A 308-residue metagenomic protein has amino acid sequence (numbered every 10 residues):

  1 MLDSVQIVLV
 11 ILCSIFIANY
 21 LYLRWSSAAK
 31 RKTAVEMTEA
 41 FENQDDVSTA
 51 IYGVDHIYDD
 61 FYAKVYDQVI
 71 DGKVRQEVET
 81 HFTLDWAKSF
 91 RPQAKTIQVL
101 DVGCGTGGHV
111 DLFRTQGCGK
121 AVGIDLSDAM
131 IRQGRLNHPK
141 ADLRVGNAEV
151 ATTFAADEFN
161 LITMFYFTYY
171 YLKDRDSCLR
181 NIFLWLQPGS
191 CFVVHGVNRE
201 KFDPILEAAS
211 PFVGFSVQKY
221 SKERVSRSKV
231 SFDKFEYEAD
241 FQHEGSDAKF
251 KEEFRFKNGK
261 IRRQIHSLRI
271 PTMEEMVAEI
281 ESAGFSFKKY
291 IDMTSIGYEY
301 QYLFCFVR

Functional and structural regions predicted by a protein language model:
L21-A94: Conserved class I S-adenosyl-L-methionine
T96-G103: Conserved class I S-adenosyl-L-methionine
T106-A151: Class I SAM-dependent methyltransferase SAM/SAH-binding core
T153-I162: A short acidic, Gly/Pro-enriched loop at the edge of an enzyme's catalytic core that lines a small-molecule cofactor
T163-F167, H195: Residues lining the SAM
D176-C191: A short glycine-rich, Lys/Arg-flanked "PGG" loop and its adjoining helix->strand segment in the class I
G196-V277: SAM-dependent methyltransferase
R269-R308: C-terminal lobe and adjacent flexible extensions of AdoMet/dcAdoMet transferase-like proteins
